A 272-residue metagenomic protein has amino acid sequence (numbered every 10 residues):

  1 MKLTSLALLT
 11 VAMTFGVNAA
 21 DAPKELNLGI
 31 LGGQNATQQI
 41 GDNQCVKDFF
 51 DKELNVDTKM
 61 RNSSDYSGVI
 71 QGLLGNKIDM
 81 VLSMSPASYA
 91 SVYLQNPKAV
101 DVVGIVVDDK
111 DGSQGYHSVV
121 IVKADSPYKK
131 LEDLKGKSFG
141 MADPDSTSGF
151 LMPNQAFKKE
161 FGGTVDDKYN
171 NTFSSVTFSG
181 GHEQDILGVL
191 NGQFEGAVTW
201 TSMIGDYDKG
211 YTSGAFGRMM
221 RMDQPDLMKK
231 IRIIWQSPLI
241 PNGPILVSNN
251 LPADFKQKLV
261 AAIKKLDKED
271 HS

Functional and structural regions predicted by a protein language model:
M1-A19: Gram-negative bacterial Sec-dependent N-terminal signal peptides
N18-I30, T37, K52, E132-S138: Immediate post-signal peptide segment of exported/extracytoplasmic ligand-binding proteins
E25-L26, A36-D57, D270-S272: Short, polar/charged alpha-helical segment
N27-G32, Q39, V102-V119, A215-Q257 (+1 more regions): Periplasmic-binding protein-like
R61-A99, D206-Y207: Pocket-flanking alpha-helical
L74-S83, P97-A99, S138-F139, Q184 (+1 more regions): Alpha-to-beta junction loops
V106-V165: A conserved helix-loop-strand patch within extracytoplasmic ligand-binding domains of the periplasmic binding
P144-P252: Pocket-lining segment of extracytoplasmic ligand-binding domains
